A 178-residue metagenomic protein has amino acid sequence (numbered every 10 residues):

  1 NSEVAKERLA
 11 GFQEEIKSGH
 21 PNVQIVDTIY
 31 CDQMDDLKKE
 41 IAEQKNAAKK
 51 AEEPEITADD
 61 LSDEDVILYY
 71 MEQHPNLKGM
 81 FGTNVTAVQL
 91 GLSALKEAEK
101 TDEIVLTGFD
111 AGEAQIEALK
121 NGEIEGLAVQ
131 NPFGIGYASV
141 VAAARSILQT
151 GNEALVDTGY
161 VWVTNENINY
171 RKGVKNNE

Functional and structural regions predicted by a protein language model:
N1-E178: A residue-level marker of the well-folded mature domains of exported/periplasmic proteins
